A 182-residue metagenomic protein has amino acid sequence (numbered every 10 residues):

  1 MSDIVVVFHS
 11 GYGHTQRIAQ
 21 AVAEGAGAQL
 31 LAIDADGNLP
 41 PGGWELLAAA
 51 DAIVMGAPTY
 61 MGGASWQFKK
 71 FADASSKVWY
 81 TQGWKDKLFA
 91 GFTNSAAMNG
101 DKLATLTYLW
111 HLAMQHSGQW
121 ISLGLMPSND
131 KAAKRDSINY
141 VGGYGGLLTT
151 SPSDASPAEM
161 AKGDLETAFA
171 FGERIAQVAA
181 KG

Functional and structural regions predicted by a protein language model:
M1-W84, S153-G182: N-terminal beta1-alpha1-beta2 submodule of the flavodoxin-like/Rossmannoid cofactor-binding fold
Y12-H14, A57, G63, D101 (+2 more regions): Gly/Ser/Thr-rich helix-start
G62-G63, D86, N94, L123 (+1 more regions): Generic structural "secondary-structure junction" signal
L88-N139: Short, glycine-/small-residue-rich phosphate/pyrophosphate-handling segment
T107, G143, K162: Glycine-rich phosphate-binding loop at the start of an alpha helix
K134-S151: Short glycine/proline-rich, acidic loop/turn segments that cap or connect secondary-structure elements
